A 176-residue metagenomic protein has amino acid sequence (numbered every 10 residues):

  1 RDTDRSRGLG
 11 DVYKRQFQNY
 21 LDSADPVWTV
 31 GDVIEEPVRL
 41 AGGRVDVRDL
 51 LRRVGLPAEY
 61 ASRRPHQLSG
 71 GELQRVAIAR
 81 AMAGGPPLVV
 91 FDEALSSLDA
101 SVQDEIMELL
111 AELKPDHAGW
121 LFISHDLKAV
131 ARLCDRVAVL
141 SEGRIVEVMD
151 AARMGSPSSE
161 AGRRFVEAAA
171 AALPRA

Functional and structural regions predicted by a protein language model:
D2-Y13: Single conserved hydrophobic/aromatic residue that forms the stacking wall/gate of nucleotide- or nucleobase-binding
N19, P26-L40: Q-loop/switch helix immediately C-terminal to the Walker
G55, R153-A176: C-terminal boundary and immediately downstream tail of ABC-type ATPase nucleotide-binding domains
R64-L68, E72: Conserved ABC ATPase signature
I78, V90: Hydrophobic anchor residue at the start of the ABC signature
V130-R132: A short, surface-exposed alpha-helical micro-motif characterized by mixed small hydrophobic and charged/polar residues
